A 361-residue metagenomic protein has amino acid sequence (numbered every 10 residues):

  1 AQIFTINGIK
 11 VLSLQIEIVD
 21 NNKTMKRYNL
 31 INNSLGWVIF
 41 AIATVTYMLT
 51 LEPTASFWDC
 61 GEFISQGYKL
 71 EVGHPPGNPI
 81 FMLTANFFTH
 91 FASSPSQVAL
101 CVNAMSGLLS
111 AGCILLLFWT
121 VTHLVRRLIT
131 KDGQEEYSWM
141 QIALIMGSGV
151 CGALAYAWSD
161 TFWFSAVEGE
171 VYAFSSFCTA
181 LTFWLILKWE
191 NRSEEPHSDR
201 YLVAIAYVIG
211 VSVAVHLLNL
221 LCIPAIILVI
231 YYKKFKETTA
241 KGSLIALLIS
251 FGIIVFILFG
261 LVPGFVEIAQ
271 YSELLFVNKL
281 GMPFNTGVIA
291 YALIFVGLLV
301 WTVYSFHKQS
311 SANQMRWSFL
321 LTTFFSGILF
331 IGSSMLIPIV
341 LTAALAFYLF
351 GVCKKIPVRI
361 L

Functional and structural regions predicted by a protein language model:
G8, S13-T46, G112, Q134-V150 (+1 more regions): Start-transfer (signal-anchor) and selected internal transmembrane alpha helices of multi-pass inner/ER membrane
N29-F57, Y156-W158, H216, I254-G260 (+1 more regions): Transmembrane signal-anchor helices characteristic of membrane glycosylation enzymes that use polyprenol
W37, A104-Y137, L181-L185: Transmembrane-helix motifs of polytopic, lipid-linked glycan transferases
M48-L49, P95-N103, L128-A143, G149-S176 (+3 more regions): Aromatic- and kink-enriched transmembrane "portal" helix at the membrane-lumen/periplasm boundary that abuts
L51-F63, G73-A85, L100: Extracytoplasmic catalytic/substrate-binding loops of multi-pass membrane glycan-assembly enzymes
Y137-W139, A143, T182-L202, L228-T239 (+2 more regions): Membrane-interface transmembrane helices that cradle and orient dolichyl/undecaprenyl
D199, K236-L248, L280-I289, K308-L320 (+2 more regions): Membrane-interfacial entry segments at the cytosolic side of transmembrane helices
L218-I230, P263-G264, L336-A344: Transmembrane-embedded, aromatic-rich helix segments that form part of the hydrophobic channel/pocket engaging
